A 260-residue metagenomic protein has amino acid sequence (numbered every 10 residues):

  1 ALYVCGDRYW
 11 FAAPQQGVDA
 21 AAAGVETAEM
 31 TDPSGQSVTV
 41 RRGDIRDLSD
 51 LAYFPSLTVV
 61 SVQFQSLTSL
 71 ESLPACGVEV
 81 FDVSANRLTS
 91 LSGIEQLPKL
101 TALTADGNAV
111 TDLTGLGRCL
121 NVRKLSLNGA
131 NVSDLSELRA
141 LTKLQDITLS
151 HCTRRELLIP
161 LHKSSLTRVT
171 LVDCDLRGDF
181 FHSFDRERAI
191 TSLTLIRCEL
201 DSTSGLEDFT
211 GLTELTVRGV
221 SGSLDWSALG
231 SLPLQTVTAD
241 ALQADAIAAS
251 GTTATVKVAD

Functional and structural regions predicted by a protein language model:
L2-F11, A20, G24-A28, G35-R46 (+12 more regions): Concave beta-strand-loop units of leucine-rich repeat
G251: Extracellular interaction modules
